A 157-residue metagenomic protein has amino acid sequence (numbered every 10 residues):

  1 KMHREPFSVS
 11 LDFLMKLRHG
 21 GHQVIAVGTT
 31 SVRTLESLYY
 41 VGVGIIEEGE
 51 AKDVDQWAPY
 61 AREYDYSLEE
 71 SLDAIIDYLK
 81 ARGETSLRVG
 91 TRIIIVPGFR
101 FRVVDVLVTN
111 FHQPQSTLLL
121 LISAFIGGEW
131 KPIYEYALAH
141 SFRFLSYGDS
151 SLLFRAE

Functional and structural regions predicted by a protein language model:
K1-E157: Surface-exposed, charge/polar-rich loops and edge strands
